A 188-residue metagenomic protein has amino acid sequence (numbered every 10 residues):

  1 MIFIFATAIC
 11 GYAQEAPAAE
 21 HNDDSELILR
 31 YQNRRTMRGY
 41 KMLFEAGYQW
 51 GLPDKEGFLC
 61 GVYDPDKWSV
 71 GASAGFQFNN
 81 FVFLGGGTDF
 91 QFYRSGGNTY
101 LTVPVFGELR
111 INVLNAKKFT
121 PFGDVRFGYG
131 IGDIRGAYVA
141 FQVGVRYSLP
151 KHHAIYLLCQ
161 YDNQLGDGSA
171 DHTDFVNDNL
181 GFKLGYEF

Functional and structural regions predicted by a protein language model:
M1-A8: Bacterial N-terminal signal peptides
A8-C10, H152: Short linear sequence elements within intrinsically disordered, low-complexity coil regions
A13-G75, G181-E187: Short glycine/proline- and aromatic-enriched beta-strand/turn motifs that initiate or cap beta-hairpins
N22, N33, N79-N80, N98 (+3 more regions): Detector for Asparagine
L27-Y31, G51-C60, F90-F92, A137-F188: Predominantly the C-terminal beta-signal and adjacent terminal strand-loop region of outer-membrane beta-barrel
R35-G39, G61-K67, N98-P104, G132-Y138 (+1 more regions): Transmembrane beta-barrel outer-membrane domains
Y48-L52, W68-I155: Gram-negative (and chloroplast) outer-membrane scaffold detector with strong preference for beta-barrel transmembrane
